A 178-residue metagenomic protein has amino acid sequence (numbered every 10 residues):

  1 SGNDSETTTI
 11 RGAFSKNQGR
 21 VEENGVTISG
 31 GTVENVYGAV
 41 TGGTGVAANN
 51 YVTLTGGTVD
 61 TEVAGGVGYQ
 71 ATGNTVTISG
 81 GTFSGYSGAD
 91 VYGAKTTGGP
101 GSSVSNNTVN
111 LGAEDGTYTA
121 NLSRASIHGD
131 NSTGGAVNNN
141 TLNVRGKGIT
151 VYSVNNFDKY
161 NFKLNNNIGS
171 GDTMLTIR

Functional and structural regions predicted by a protein language model:
S1-I10, K16-N35, G45, Y51-V63 (+6 more regions): Beta-strand-rich solenoid/repeat architectures in extracellular/passenger domains of polysaccharide-targeting enzymes
R11-G12, Y92, L142-V144: Extended hydrophobic secondary-structure segments that form protein cores and membrane-embedded regions
K16, A39-G43, A94-G98, D130-N131: Surface-exposed, glycine- and small/polar-enriched segments that build interaction surfaces at terminal
G99-S102, L122-R178: Extracellular beta-strand/loop-rich repeat segments of large surface/secreted proteins
